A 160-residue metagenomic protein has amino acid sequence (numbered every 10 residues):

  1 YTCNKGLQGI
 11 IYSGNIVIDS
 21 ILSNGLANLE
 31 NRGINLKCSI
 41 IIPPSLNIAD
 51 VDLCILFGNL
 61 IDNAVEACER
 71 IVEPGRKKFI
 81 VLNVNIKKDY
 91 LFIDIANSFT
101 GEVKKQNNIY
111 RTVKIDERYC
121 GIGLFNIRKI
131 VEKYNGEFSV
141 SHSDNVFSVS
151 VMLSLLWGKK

Functional and structural regions predicted by a protein language model:
T2, G14-N31: Short beta-to-alpha transition helix within the HATPase_c
I10, L36-F57: Conserved short strand/loop->alpha-helix "switch" segment adjacent to the catalytic nucleotide/phosphoryl-transfer site
V65-R76: A short, flexible helix-to-loop-to-beta junction within the catalytic ATP-binding CA
P74-D89: Short beta-strand/loop element within the Bergerat-fold HATPase_c
D89-G121: Glycine-rich/acidic phosphate-handling loop/turn and adjacent ATP-lid/helix of nucleotide-binding kinase/ATPase domains
G101, S143-S150, L156: Glycine-rich nucleotide-binding loop
